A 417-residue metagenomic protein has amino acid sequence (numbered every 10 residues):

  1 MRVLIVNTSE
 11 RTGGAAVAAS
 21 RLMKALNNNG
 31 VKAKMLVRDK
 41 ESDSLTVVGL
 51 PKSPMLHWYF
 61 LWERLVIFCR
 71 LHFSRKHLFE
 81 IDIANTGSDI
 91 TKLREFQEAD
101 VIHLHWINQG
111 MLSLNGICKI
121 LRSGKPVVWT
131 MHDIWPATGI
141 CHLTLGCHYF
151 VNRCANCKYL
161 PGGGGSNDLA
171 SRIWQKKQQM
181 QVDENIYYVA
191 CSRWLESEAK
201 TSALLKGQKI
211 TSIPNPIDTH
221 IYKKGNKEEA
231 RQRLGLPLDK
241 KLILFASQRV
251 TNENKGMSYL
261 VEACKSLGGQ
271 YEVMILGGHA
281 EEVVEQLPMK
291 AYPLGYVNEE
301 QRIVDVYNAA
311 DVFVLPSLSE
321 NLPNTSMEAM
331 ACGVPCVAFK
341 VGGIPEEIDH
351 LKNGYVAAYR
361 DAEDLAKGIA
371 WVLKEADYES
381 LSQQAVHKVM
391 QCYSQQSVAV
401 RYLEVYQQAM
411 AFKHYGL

Functional and structural regions predicted by a protein language model:
T138-H142, G164-S212, I217-I221, K227: A short, active-site helix/loop in glycosyltransferases that binds the activated sugar's phosphate group
P237-K255, V261-C264: Conserved donor-binding/catalytic core segment of Leloir-type glycosyltransferases
E281-V304: Nucleotide-activated donor-binding/catalytic signature segment of Leloir-type glycosyltransferases, i.e., the conserved
D305-A310: Short alpha-helical donor nucleotide-sugar binding micro-motif in glycosyltransferases
L318: Aromatic "clamp/platform" in nucleotide-sugar-dependent glycosyltransferases that forms part of the donor/acceptor
P335-A338, I348: Short hydrophobic beta-strand element within catalytic cores of glycosyltransferases and related nucleotide-activated
H350-L351, Y355-A362, W371-A376: Conserved acidic donor-binding segment of nucleotide-sugar-dependent glycosyltransferases
D364, D377-C392, V398-E404: A short, well-ordered alpha-helix in the C-terminal region of glycosyltransferases
